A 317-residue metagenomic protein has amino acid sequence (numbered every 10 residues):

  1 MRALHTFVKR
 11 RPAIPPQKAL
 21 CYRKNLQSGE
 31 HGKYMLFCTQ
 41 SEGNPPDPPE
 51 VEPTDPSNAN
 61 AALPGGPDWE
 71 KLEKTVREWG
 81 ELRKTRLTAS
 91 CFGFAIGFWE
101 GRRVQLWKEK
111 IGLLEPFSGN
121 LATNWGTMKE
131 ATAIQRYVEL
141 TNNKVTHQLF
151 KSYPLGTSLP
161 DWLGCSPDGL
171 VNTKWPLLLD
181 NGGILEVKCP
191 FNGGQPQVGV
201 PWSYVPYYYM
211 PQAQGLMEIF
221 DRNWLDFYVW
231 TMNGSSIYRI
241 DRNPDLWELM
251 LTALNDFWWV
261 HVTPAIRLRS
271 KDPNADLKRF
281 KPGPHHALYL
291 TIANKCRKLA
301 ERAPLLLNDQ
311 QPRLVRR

Functional and structural regions predicted by a protein language model:
R2-R317: Accessory terminal regions of nucleic-acid processing enzymes
